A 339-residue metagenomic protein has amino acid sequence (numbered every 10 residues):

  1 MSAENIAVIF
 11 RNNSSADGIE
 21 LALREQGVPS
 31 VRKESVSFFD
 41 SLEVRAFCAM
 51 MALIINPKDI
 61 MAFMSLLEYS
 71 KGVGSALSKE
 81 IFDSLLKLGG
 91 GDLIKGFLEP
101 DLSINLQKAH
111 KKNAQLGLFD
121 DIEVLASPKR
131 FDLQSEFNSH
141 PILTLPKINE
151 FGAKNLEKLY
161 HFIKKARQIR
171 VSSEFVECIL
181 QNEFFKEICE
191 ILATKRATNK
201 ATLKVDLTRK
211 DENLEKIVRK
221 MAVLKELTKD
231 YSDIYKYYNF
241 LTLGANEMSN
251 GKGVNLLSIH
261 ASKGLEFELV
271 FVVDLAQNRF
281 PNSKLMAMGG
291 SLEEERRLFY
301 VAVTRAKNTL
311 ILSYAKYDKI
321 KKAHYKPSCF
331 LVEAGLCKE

Functional and structural regions predicted by a protein language model:
M1-P57, M61, S262-F267: Conserved motor-region signature of P-loop NTPase helicases/translocases
N12-S15, E43, A62, L77 (+3 more regions): Helical mechanochemical/support elements of P-loop NTPase systems and associated helical scaffolds
S103-A261: Accessory C-terminal helicase-associated subdomains
D230-N282, E294, L298-Y317: Conserved helicase core region in the C-terminal RecA-like lobe
L285-G289: Short glycine-enriched, charge-decorated loop/helix-capping segments at active-site entrances that position
Y317-E339: Helicase C-terminal subdomain and adjacent C-terminal extension
